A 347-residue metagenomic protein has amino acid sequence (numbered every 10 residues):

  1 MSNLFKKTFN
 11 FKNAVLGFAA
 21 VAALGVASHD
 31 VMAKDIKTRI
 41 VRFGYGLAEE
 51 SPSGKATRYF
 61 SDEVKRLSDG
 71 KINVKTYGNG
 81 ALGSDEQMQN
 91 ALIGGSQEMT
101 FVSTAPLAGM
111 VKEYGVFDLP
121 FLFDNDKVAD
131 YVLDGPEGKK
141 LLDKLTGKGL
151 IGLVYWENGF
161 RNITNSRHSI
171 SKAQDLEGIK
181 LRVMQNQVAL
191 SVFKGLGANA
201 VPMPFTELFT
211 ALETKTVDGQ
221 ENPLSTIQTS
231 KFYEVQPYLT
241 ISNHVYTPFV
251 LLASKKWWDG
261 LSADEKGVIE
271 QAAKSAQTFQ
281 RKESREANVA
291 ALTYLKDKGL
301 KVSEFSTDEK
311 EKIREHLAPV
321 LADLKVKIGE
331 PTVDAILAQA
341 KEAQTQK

Functional and structural regions predicted by a protein language model:
M1-I40, T345-K347: Short, low-complexity disordered leader/linker segments with a strong preference for bacterial N-terminal type II
A33-V128, P136-K139, D143-K347: N-terminal secretory/targeting leader peptides
